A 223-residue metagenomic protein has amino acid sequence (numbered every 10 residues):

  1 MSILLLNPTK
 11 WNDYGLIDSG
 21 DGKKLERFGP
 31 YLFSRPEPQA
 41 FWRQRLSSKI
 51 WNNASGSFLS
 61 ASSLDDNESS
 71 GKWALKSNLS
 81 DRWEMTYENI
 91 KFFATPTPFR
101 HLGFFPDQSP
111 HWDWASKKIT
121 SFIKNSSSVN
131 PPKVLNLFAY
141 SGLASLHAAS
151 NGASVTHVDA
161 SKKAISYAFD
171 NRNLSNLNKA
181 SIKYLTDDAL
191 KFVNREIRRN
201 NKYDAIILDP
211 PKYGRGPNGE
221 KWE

Functional and structural regions predicted by a protein language model:
W11-E26, F33-P106, D113: Non-catalytic substrate-recognition/targeting regions of SAM-dependent transferases
P106-S127: Conserved alpha-helix/loop element of class I SAM-dependent methyltransferases that forms part of the SAM/SAH-binding
N130-Y140: Conserved class I S-adenosyl-L-methionine
S141-A153: Conserved SAM-binding loop of SAM-dependent methyltransferases across substrates and taxa, primarily the Class I
S154-D159: Conserved SAM-binding motif I beta-strand of class I
A160-I207: S-adenosyl-L-methionine
P210-P211: Switch II (G3) loop of P-loop NTPases
G216-E223: Glycine/threonine-rich flexible loop motifs
